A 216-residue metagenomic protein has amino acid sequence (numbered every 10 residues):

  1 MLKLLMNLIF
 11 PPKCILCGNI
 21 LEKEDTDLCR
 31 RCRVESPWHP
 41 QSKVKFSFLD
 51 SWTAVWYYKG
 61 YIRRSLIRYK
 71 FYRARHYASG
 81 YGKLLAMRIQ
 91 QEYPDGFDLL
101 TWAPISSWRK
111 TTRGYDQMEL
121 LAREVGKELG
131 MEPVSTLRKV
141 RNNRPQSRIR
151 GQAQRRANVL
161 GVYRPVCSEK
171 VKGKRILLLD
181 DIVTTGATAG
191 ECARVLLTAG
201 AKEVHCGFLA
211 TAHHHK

Functional and structural regions predicted by a protein language model:
M1-K216: Glycine-rich phosphate/pyrophosphate-handling loop used in enzymes and phosphotransfer proteins
